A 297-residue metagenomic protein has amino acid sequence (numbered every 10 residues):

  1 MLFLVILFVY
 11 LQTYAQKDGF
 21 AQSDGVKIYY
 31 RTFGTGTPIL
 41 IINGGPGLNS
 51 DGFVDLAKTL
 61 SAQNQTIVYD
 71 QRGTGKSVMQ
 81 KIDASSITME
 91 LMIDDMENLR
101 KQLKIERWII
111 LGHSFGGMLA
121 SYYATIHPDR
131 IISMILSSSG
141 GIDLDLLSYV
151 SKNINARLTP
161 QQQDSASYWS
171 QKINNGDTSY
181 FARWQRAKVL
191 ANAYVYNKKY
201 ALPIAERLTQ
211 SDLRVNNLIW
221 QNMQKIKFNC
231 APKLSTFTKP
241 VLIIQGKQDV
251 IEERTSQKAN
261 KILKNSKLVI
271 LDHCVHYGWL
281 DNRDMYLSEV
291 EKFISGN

Functional and structural regions predicted by a protein language model:
V26-M79: Conserved HGGG/HGGXW glycine-rich cap/lid loop of the alpha/beta-hydrolase fold
Q71-F115: Active-site loop/oxyanion-hole signature of alpha/beta-hydrolase fold enzymes
E106-Y149: Conserved hydrolase catalytic core segment
I135-K172: Flexible "cap/lid" loop of the alpha/beta hydrolase fold
D164-P232, K239: Alpha/beta-hydrolase
F237, I243-Q245: Short beta-strand/loop motif that positions the catalytic acidic residue of the alpha/beta-hydrolase fold
V250-T255: Conserved alpha/beta-hydrolase "acid-adjacent" motif
S266-N297: Catalytic active-site module of serine/aspartate enzymes centered on a nucleophile-bearing elbow/loop
